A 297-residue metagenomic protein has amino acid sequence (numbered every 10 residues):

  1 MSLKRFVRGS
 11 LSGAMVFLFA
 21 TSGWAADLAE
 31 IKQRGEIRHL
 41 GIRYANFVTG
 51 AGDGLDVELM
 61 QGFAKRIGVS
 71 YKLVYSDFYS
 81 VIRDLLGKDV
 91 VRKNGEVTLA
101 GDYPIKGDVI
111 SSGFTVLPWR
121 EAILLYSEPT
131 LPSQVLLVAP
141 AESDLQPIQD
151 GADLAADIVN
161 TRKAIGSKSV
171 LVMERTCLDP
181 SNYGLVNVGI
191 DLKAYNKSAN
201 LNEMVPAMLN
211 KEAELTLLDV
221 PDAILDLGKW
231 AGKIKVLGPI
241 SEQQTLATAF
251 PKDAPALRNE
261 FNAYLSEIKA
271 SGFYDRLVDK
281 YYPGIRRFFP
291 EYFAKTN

Functional and structural regions predicted by a protein language model:
M1-A14: Bacterial N-terminal signal peptides that target proteins for export
T21-A25: Sec/Tat signal peptide C-region and signal peptidase I cleavage site
D27-L55: Short glycine-rich His-centered loop
I42, T130-V138, D144-Q146, E203 (+2 more regions): Periplasmic-binding protein-like
V57, Q61, K72-D157, I234: Acidic, polar ligand-binding/catalytic clefts
V57-R66, A139-N160, A164-S169, T245-I285: Extended ligand-binding regions for polar small-molecule ligands
A64-D77, G166-S167, L185-A199, E212: A local structural motif
S80, V97-E121, S181-L185, P206-E242: A ligand-binding cleft/hinge motif common to bilobed small-molecule-binding domains
